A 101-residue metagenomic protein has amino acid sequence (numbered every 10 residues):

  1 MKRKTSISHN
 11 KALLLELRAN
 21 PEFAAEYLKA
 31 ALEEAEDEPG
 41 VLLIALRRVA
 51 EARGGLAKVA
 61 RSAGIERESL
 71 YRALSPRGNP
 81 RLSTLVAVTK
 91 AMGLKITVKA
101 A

Functional and structural regions predicted by a protein language model:
M1-I44: N-terminal flexible/basic segments that precede or flank functional cores
T5-S6, T97-A101: Short, charged recognition helix plus adjacent turn of helix-turn-helix-like nucleic-acid-binding domains
I44-A45, A87: Pre-recognition alpha-helix immediately N-terminal to the DNA-recognition helix within helix-turn-helix or winged-helix
A52-Y71: Short alpha-helical DNA-recognition segment
R77-G78: The DNA-recognition helices of helix-turn-helix-type DNA-binding domains
L82-K99: DNA major-groove recognition helix of helix-turn-helix/homeodomain DNA-binding modules
